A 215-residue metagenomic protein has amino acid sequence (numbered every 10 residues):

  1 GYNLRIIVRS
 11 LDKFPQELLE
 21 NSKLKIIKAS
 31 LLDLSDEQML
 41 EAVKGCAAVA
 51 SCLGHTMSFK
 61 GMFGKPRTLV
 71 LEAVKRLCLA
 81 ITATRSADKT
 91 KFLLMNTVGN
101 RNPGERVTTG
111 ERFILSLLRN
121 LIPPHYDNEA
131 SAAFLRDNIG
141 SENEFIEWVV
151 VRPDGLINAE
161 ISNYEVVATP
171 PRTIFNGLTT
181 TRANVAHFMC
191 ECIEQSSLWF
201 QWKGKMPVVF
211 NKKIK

Functional and structural regions predicted by a protein language model:
G1-N3, R9-L19, L34, T56-M57 (+3 more regions): Oxidoreductase cofactor-interface core, primarily capturing Rossmann-like NAD(P)-dependent enzymes
I6, D12-R76, A80-A83: NAD(P)H-binding glycine-rich loop region in Rossmannoid oxidoreductase-like domains and their noncatalytic homologs
